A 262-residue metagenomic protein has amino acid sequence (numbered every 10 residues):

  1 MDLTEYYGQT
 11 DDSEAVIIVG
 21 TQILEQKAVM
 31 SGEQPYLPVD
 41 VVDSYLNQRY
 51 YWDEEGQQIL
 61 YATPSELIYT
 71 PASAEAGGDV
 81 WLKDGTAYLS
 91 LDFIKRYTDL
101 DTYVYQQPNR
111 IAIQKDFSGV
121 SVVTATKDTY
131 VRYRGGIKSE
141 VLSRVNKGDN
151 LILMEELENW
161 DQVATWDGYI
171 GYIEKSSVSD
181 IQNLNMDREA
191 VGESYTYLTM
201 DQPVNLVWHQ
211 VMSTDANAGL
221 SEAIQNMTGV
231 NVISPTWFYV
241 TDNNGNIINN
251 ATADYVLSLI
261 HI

Functional and structural regions predicted by a protein language model:
M1-L157, D187-Y195, T199: Primary recognition of N-terminal secretory signal peptides and signal-anchoring hydrophobic helices
S44-R49, R96-Y97, N226, T236-Y239 (+1 more regions): Structured segments of extracytoplasmic/periplasmic soluble domains in secreted or envelope-associated proteins
G148, D161-T165, I173: SH3/SH3-like beta-barrel fold
K175-S221: Boundary/entry segment of secreted carbohydrate-active catalytic domains
W208-A218, V240-A251: Acidic-and-aromatic substrate-binding clefts and catalytic sites of carbohydrate-active enzymes
A218-T241: Catalytic domains of carbohydrate-active enzymes, especially glycoside hydrolases
L220, T252-L257: Generic structural signal for well-ordered alpha-helices, preferentially at hydrophobic/aromatic core positions
I260-I262: Conserved small/polar residues in nucleotide/adenosyl-binding loops
